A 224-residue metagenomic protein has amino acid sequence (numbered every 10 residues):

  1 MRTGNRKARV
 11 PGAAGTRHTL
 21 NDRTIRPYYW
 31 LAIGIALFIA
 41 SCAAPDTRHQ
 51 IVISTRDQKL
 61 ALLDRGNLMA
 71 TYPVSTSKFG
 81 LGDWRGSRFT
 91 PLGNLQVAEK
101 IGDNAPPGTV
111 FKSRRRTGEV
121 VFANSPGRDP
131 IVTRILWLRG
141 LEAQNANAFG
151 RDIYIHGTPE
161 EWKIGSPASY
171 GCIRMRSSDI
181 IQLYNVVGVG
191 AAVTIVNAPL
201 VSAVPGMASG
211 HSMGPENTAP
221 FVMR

Functional and structural regions predicted by a protein language model:
G4, G12-G15, G34, G214: Residue-identity detector for glycine
K7-G12, T19-L31: Bacterial N-terminal signal peptides that target proteins for export
L31-L37: Sec-dependent N-terminal signal peptides
A40-S41: C-terminal motif of bacterial Sec signal peptides marking the signal peptidase cleavage site
D46, W84-F89, A105-R224: Exported/periplasmic cell-wall-interacting domains
R48-A70: Post-signal peptide N-terminal segment of mature Sec-exported envelope proteins
D57-K59, N94, I135: Structural motif
M69, P73-A105: Electropositive
